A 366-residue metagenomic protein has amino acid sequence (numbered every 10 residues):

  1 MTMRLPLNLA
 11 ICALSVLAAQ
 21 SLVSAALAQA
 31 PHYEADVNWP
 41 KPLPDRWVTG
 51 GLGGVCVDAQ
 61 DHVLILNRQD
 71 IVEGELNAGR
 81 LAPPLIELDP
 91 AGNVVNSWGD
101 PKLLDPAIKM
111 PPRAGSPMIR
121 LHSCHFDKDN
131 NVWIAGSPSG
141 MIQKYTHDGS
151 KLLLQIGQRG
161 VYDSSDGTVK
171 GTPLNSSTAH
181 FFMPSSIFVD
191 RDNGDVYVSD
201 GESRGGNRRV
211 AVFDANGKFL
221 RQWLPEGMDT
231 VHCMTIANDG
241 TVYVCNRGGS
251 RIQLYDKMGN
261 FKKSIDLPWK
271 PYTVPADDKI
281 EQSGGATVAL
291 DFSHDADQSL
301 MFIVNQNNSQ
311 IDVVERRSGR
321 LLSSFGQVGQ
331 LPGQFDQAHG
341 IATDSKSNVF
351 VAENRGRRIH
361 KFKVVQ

Functional and structural regions predicted by a protein language model:
M1-L7: N-terminal secretory signal peptides that target proteins for export/translocation
N8-S24: Bacterial N-terminal signal peptides
A26-Q366: Eukaryotic scaffold repeat domains enriched in small/polar residues
